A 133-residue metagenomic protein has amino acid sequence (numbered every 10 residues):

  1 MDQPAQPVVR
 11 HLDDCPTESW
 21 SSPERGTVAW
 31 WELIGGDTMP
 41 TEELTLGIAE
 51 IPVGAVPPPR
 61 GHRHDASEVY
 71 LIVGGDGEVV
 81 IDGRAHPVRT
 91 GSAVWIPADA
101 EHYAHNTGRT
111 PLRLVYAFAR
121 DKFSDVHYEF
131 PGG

Functional and structural regions predicted by a protein language model:
M1-L44, V126-G133: A short, N-terminal "cap"/entry segment at the start of jelly-roll beta-barrel domains of the cupin/DSBH fold
A29-G35, G47-H64: Conserved short histidine dyad/triad with adjacent acidic residue
T38-E42, I51-V56, D76, R120-S124: Short, charged/polar surface micro-motifs in flexible loops or helix N-caps
L46-A49, W95, T110-D125: A short hydrophobic beta-strand segment most commonly corresponding to one strand of the jelly-roll/cupin
I48-P52, R63-V80, A117-A119: Short, conserved beta-strand element in jelly-roll/cupin
P58-P59, V79-V80, I96, H102-G108: Short beta-strand His + acidic residue motifs that chelate non-heme Fe in jelly-roll/DSBH and cupin folds
D65, R84, A100-E101, T110: A generic "binding-loop/recognition-motif" signal
G83-A98: Short acidic-glycine-tyrosine-enriched beta hairpin
